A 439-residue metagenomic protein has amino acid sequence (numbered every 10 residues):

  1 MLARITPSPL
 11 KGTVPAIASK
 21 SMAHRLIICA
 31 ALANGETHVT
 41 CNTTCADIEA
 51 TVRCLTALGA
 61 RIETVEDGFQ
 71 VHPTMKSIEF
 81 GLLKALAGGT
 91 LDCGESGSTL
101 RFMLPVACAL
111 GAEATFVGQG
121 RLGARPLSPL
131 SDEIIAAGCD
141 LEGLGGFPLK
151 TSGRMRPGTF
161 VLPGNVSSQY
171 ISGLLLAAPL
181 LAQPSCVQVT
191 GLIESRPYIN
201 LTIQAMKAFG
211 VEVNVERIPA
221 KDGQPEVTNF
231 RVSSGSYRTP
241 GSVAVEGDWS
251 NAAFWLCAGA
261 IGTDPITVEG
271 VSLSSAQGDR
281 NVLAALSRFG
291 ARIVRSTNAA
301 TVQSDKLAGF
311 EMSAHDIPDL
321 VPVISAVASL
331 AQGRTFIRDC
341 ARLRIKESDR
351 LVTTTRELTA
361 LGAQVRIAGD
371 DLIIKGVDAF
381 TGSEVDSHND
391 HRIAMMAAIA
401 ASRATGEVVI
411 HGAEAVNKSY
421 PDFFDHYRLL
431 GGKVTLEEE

Functional and structural regions predicted by a protein language model:
M1-E439: Short, structured segments at the rim of ligand-binding sites
